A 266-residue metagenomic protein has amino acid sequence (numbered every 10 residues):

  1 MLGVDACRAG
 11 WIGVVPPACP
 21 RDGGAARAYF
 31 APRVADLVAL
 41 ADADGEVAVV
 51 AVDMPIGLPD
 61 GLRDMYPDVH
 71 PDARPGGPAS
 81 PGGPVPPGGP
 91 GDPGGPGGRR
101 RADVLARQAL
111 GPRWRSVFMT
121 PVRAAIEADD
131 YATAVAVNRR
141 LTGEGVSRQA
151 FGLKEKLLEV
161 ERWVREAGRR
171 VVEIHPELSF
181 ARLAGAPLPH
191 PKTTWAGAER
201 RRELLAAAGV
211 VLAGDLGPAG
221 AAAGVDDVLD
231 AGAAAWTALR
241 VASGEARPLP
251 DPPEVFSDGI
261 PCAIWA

Functional and structural regions predicted by a protein language model:
M1, A6-G76, G91-A266: RNase H-like (RuvC/DEDD) metal-dependent nuclease/polynucleotide-processing core
